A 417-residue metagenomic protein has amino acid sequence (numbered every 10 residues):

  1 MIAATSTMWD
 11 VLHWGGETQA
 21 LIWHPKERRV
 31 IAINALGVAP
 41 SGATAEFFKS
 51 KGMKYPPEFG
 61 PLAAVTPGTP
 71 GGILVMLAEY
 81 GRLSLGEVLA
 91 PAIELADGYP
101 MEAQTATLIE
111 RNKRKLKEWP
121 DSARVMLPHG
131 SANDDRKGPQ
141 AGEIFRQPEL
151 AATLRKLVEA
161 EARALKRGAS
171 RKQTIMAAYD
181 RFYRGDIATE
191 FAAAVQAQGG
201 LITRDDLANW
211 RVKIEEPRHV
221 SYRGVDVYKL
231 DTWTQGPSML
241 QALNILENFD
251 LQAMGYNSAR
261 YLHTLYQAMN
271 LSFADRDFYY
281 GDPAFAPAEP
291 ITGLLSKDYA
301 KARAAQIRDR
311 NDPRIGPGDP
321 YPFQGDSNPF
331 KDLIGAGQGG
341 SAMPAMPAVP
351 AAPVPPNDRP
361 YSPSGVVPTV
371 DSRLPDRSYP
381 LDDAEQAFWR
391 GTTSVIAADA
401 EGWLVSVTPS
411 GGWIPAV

Functional and structural regions predicted by a protein language model:
M1-I2, A92, A242, A268-S272: Short alpha-helical scaffolding segments that buttress acidic/His motifs in well-ordered protein cores
I2-A177, F182-T234, L295: Noncatalytic scaffold domains of N-terminal-nucleophile
E17-Q19, E215-P217, M239-L240, R390-V395 (+1 more regions): Short glycine-rich loop/turn motifs
V38, G412-I414: A short acidic/small-residue loop/turn micro-motif
A43, I414-V417: A short, polar/charged loop-to-alpha-helix boundary motif
A188, A192, G200, L251-S410: Internal maturation/activation junctions in enzymes
D205, W210, R223, Y228-L230 (+3 more regions): Generic beta-strand/beta-sheet core signal
G236-Q252: M16/insulysin-pitrilysin zinc metalloprotease superfamily fold
